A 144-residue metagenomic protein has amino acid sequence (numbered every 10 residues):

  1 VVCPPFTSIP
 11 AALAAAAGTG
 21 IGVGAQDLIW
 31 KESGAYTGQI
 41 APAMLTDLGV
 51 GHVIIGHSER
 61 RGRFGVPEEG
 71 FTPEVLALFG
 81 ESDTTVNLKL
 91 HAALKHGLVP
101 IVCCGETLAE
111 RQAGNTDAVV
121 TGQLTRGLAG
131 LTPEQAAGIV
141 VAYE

Functional and structural regions predicted by a protein language model:
V1-Y143: Active-site loop-to-helix "anion-binding N-cap" substructures in soluble metabolic enzymes
